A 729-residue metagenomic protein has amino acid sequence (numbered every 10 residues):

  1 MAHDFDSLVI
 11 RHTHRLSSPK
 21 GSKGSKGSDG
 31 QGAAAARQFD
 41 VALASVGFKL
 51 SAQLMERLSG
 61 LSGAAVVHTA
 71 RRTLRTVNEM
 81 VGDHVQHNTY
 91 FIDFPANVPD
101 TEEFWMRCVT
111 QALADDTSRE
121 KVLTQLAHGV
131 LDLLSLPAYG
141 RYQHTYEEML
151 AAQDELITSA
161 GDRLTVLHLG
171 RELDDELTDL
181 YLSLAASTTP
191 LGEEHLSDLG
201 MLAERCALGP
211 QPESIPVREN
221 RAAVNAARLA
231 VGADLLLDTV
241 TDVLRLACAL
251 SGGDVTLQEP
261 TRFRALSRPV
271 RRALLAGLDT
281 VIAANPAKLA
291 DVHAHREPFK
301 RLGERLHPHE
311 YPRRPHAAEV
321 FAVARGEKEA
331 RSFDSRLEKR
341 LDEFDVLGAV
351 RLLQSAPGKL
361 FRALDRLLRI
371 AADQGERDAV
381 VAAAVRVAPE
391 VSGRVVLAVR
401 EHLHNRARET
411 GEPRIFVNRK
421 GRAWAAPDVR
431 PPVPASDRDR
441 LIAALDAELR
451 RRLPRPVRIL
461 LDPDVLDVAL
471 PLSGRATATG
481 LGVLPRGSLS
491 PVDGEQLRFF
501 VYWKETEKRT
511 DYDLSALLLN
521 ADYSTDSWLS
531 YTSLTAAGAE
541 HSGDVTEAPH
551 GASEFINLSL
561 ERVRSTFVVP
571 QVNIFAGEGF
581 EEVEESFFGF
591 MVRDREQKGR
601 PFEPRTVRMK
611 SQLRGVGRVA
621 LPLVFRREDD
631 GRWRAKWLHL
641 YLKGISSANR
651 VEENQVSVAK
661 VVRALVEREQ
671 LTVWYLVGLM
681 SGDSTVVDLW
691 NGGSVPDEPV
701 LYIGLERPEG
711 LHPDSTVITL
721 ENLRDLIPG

Functional and structural regions predicted by a protein language model:
M1-G729: Intrinsic-disorder/low-complexity signal
